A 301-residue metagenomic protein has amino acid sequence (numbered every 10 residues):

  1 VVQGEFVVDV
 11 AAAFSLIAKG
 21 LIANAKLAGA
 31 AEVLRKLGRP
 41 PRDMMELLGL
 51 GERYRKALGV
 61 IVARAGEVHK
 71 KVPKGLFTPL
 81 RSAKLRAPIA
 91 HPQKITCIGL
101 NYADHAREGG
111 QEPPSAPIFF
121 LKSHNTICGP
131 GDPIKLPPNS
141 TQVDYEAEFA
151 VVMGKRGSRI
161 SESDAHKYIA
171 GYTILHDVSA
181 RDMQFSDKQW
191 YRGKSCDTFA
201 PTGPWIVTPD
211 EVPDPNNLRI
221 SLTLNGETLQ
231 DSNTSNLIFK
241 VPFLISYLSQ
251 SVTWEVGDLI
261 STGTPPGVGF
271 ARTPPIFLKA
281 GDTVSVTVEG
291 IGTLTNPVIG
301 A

Functional and structural regions predicted by a protein language model:
V1-F6, M153-K155, L224-G226, V288-G290: Short acidic-glycine loop/turn motifs at beta-strand connectors
V1-P117: N-terminal non-catalytic cap/leader segment that marks the start of a structured domain
V2, E112-P130, Y145, K279-G290: Structural signature of FAD isoalloxazine-binding scaffolds in flavoprotein oxidoreductases
A63-G66, T78, A83-K84, H105 (+2 more regions): Catalytic-pocket segment enriched in acidic/His residues
K84-A87, R107-G110, I134-V143, E148-F149 (+3 more regions): A generic local secondary-structure boundary/capping motif
A90, C97, G129, D144-E146 (+2 more regions): Residue-level recognition of short, solvent-exposed, well-ordered loop/turn junctions that link secondary-structure
Q93-T96, P117-F119, N125-T126, P133 (+6 more regions): Structural motif
L100-Y102, K122-H124, G131, P138 (+5 more regions): Short, structured patches in soluble enzyme cores that scaffold and shape functional sites
